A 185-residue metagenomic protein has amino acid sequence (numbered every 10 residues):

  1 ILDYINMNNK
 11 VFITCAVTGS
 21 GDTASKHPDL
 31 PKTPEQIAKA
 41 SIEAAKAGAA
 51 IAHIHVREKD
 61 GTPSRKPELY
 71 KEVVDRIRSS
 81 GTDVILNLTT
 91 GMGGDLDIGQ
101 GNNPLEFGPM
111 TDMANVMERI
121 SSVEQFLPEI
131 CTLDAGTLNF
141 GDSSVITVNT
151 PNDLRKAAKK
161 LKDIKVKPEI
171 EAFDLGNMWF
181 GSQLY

Functional and structural regions predicted by a protein language model:
I5-D29, G93-N103, T132-F140: N-terminal small/glycine-rich loop or linker at the start of catalytic domains across soluble metabolic enzymes
N8, A45-K46, S79-G81, I120-E129 (+2 more regions): Acidic (Asp/Glu)-rich catalytic clusters
V11-A16, K39-I54: N-terminal glycine-rich anion-binding loops that anchor highly charged ligand groups
I13-C15, A52-I54, V84-T90, E129-L133 (+1 more regions): Hydrophobic faces of well-ordered beta-strands that scaffold small-molecule active sites in alpha/beta enzyme cores
S25, I51-V73, D142: Glycine-rich, proline-tolerant flexible connector loops at the mouths of alpha/beta enzymes
I37, A44, H55, C131 (+1 more regions): Conserved, mostly hydrophobic/aromatic
P63-T90, L154-L161: Alpha-helix-loop-beta-strand connector modules within alpha/beta enzyme cores
D97-E169: Extended substrate/RNA-proximal surfaces in nucleic-acid metabolism proteins
